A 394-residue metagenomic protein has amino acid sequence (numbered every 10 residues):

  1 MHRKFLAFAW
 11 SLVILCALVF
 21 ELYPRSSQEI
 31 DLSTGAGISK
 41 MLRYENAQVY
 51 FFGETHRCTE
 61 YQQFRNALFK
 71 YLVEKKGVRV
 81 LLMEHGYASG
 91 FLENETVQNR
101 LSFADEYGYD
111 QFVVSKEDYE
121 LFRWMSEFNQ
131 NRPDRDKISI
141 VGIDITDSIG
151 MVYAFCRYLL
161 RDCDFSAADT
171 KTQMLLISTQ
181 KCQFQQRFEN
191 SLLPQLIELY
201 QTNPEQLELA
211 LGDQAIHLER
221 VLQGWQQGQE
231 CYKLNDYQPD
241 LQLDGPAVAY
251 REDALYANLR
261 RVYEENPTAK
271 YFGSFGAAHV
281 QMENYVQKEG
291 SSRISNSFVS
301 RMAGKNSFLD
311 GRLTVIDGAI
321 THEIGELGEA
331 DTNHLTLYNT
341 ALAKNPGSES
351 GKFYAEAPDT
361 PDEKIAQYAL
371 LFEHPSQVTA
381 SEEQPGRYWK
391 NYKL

Functional and structural regions predicted by a protein language model:
M1-S11: N-terminal Sec-pathway targeting helices
W10, L18-L394: Compositional signal for N-terminal targeting/processing segments
